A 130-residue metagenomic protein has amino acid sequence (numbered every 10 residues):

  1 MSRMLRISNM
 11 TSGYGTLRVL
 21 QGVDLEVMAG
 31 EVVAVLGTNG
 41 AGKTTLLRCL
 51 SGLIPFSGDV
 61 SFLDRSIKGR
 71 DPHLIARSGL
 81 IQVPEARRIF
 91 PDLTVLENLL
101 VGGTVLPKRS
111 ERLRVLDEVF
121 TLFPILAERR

Functional and structural regions predicted by a protein language model:
G15, V33, P55, R70 (+2 more regions): ABC-type ATPase nucleotide-binding domains, specifically the catalytic core motifs of the NBD
L17-R18, H73-L74: Short coil-to-beta microelement around the adenine-binding A-loop and adjacent beta1/P-loop entry of ABC ATPase
V33-A34, Q82: Short beta-strand immediately N-terminal to the Walker A/P-loop
L36-T38: The feature captures the beta-strand-to-loop junction immediately N-terminal to the Walker
S51: Helix-to-loop junction immediately C-terminal to a conserved catalytic motif
G58-I67, S78, E111-L116: Conserved ABC transporter NBD signature motif
